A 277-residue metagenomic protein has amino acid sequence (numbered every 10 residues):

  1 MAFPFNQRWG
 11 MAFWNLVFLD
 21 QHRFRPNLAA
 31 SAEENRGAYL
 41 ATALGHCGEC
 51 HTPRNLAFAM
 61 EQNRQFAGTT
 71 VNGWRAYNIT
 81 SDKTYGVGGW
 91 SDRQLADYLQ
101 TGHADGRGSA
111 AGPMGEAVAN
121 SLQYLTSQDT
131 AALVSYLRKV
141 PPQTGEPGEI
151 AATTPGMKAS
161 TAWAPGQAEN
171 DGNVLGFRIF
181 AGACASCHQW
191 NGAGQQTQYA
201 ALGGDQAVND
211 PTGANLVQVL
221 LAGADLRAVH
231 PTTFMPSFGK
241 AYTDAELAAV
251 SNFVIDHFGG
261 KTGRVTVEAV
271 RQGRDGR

Functional and structural regions predicted by a protein language model:
M1-A38, T42-A43, T52-W74, R93 (+2 more regions): Flexible coil segments in periplasmic/lumen-exposed cytochrome c-class electron-transfer proteins
C50-H51, H188: Histidine-centered divalent metal-coordination motifs
W74-T80: Acidic/histidine-rich, surface-exposed loop or edge segments in extracytoplasmic proteins
S81-Y85, A119-L122, G204: Short, recurring structural edge motifs at helix starts
V87-L95: Aromatic- and charge-enriched surface segment that lines or borders ligand/interaction sites
L99, G106, G203-E246: Extended, polar beta-sheet/loop recognition surfaces of beta-rich domains that mediate binding to diverse ligands
G172-T212, Q218: C-terminal structural cap/anchor segments
